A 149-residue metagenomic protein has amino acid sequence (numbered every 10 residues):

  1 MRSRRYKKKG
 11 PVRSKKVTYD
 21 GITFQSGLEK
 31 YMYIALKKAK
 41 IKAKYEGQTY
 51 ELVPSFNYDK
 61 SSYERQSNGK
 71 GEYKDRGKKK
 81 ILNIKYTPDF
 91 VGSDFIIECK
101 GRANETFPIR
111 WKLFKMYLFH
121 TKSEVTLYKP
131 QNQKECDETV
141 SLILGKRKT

Functional and structural regions predicted by a protein language model:
M1-T149: Electrostatic, structured charged patches in enzyme active sites and in nucleic-acid/phosphate-binding
